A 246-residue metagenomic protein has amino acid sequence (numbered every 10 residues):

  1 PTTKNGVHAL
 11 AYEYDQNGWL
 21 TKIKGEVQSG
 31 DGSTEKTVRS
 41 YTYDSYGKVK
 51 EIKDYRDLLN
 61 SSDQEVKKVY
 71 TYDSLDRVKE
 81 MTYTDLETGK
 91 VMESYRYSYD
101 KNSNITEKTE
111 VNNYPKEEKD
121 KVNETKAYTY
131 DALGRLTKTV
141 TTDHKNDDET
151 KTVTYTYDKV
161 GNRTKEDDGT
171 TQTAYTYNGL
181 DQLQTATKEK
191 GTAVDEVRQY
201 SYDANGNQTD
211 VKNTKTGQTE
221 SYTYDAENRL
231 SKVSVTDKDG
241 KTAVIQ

Functional and structural regions predicted by a protein language model:
P1-Q246: Acidic/glycine-rich beta-solenoid
